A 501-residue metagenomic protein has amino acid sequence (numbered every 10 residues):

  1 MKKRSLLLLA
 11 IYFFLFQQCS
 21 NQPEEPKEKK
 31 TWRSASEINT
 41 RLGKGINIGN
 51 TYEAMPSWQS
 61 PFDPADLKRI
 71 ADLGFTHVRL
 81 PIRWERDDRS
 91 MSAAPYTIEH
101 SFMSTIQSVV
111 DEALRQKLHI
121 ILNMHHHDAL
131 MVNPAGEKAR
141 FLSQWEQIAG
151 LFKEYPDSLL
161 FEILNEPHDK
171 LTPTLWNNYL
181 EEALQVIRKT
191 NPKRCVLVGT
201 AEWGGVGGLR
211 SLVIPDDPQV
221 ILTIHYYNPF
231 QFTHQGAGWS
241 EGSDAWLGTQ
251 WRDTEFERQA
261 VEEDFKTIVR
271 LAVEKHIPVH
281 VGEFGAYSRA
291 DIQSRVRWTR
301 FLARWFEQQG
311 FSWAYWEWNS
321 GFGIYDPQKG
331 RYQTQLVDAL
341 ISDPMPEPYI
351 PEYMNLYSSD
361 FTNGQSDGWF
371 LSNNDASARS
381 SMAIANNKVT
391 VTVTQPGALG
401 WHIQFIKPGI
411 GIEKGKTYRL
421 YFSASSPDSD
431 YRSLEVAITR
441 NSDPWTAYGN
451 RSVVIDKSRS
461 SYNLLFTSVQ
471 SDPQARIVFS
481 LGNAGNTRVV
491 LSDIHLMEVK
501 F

Functional and structural regions predicted by a protein language model:
S5-F13: Sec-dependent N-terminal signal peptides
Q17-Q18: C-terminal motif of bacterial Sec signal peptides marking the signal peptidase cleavage site
P23-K30, Y418, M497: Mature N-terminal, pre-catalytic/accessory segment of carbohydrate-active enzymes
E28-C195, T200-G208, Q219, L336: Active-site mouth of glycoside hydrolases
T51-W58, R89, F230-T233, S366-L371: Short, solvent-exposed loop/turn elements at domain surfaces
L142-F256, E262-A286, Q308-F311: Active-site region of glycoside hydrolase catalytic domains
D291-Y357, M497-E498: Aromatic-rich peripheral "rim/lid" segments of glycoside hydrolase catalytic domains that contact and position glycan
I350-F501: Extracellular and organelle-lumenal recognition/adhesion modules and their flexible linkers in secreted
